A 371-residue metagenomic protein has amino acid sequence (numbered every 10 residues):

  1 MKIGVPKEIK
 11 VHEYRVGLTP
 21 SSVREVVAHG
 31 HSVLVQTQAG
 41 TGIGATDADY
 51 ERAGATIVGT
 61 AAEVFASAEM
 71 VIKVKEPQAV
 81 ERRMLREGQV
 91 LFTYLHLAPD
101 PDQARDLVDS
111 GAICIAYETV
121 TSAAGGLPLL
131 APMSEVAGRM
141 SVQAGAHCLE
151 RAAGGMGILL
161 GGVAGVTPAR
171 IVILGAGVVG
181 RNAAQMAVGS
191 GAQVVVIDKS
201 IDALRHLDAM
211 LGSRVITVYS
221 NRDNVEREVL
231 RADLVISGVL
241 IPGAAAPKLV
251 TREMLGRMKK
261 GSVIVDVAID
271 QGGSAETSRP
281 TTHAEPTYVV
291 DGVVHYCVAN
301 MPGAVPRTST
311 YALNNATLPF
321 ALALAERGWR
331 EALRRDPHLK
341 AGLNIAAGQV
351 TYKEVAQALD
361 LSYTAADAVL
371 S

Functional and structural regions predicted by a protein language model:
P6-A45, A152-L240, T287: Glycine-rich phosphate/diphosphate-binding loop of Rossmann-like nucleotide-binding domains
H12-G17, V80-L85, T93, I241-V250 (+1 more regions): Glycine/threonine-rich flexible loop motifs
G54-S67, V218-V229: Short acidic low-complexity segments
V64-S67, E87, L230-R231, K259-K260: Alpha-helix C-terminal capping/helix-to-coil transition sites in glycosyltransferase folds
A66, M70-L149: Phosphate/diphosphate ligand-binding glycine-rich loop within oxidoreductases
E69, K75-E76, L95-H96, N221 (+3 more regions): Short glycine-/small-residue-rich Rossmann-like dinucleotide-binding loops
E118-L159, P168, I269, S274-S371: Adenosine-phosphate binding glycine-rich loop
A209-D291: Rossmann-like adenosine-cofactor binding region
